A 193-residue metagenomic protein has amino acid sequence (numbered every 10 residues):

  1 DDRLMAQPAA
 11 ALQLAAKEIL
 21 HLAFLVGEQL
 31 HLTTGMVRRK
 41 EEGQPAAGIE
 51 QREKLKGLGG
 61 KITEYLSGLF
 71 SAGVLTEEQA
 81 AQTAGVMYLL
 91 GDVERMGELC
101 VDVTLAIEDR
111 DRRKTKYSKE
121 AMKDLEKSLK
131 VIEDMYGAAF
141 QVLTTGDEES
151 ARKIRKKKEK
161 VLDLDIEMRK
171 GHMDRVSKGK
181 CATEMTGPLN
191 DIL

Functional and structural regions predicted by a protein language model:
D1-L193: Cytosolic, long alpha-helical scaffolding segments
